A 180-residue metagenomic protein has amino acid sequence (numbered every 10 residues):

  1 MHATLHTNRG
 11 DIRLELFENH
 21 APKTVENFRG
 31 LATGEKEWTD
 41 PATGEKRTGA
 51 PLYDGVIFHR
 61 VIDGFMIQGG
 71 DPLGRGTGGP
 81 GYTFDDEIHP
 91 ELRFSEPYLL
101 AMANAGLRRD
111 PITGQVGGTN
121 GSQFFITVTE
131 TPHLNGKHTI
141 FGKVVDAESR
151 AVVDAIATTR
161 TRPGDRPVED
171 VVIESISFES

Functional and structural regions predicted by a protein language model:
M1-S180: Cyclophilin-like peptidyl-prolyl cis-trans isomerases
